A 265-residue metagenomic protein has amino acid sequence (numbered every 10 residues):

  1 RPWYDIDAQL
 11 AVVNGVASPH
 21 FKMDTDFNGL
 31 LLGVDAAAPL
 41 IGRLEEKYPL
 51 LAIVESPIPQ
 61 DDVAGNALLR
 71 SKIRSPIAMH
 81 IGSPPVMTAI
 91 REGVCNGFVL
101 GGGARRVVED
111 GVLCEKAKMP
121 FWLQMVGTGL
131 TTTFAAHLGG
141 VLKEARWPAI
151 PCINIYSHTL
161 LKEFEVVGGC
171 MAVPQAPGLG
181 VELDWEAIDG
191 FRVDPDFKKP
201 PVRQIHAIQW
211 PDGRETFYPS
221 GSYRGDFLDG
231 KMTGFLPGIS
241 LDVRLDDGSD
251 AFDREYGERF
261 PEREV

Functional and structural regions predicted by a protein language model:
R1-I73: Metal-dependent enolase-superfamily TIM-barrel catalytic cores that perform enediolate-based chemistry
N14-A17, E45-Y48, G139-K143, R192-P195: Structural signal for hydrophobic packing residues in well-ordered secondary-structure cores of soluble enzyme domains
S18, S56, S71, S75 (+5 more regions): Generic serine detector
D61-P76, I81-L183, R192, P200-P201 (+1 more regions): Shared catalytic-loop signature of beta/alpha-barrel
L161-V265: C-terminal extensions of enzymes
